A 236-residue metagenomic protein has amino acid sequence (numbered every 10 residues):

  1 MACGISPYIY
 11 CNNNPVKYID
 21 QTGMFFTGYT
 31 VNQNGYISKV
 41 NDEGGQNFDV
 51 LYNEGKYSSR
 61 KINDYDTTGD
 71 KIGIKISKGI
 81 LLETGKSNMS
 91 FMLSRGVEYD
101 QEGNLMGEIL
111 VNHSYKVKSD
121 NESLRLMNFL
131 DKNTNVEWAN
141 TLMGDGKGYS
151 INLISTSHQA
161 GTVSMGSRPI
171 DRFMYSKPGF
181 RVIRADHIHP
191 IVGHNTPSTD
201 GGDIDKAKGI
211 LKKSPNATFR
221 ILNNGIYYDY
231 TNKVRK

Functional and structural regions predicted by a protein language model:
M1-S87: Short turn/helix-capping motifs enriched in Asx and small/polar residues
S6, E137, R181: Residues that flank catalytic or metal-binding motifs in active/ligand-binding sites
Q21, F26-D42, I80, F91 (+2 more regions): Active-site-proximal loop/helix of nucleotide/amide-processing enzymes and allied scaffolds
R60-V117, I154: Non-catalytic propeptide/linker segments at domain boundaries
Q101-F129, N195, G202-I204: Charged, amphipathic alpha-helical segments
D131-V136: A short catalytic or substrate-binding loop motif that flags glycine-/basic-rich loops and adjacent residues that bind
E137-G146, F219-R220: Short beta-strand scaffold segments in enzyme catalytic cores
L142, K147-I170: Protease-associated
